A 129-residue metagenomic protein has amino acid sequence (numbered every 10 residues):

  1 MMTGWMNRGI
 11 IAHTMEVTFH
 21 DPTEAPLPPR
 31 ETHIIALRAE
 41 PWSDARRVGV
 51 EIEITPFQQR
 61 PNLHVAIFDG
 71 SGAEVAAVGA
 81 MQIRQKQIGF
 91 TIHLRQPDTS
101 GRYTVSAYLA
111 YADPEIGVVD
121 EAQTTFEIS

Functional and structural regions predicted by a protein language model:
T3-D44: Short, compositionally biased P/S/T/A/G/V-rich stretches that sit at domain boundaries
A36-Q58: Contiguous beta-strand segments within globular domains
R60, S100-T104: Extracellular Ig-like/FN3 beta-sandwich strand-entry sites
V65-D69, L109: Conserved aromatic beta-strand anchor motif in extracellular beta-sandwich/beta-rich domains
G70-Q85, A122-T124: Solvent-exposed serine/threonine-rich low-complexity stretches and specific carbohydrate-binding patches
R84-H93: Aromatic sugar-binding surface patches on proteins that engage polysaccharides or sugar-phosphate polymers
L94-D98: Short, flexible loop/turn segments at beta-strand junctions in immunoglobulin-like and fibronectin type III
T99, L109-A122: Short acidic/polar inter-strand loop motif in beta-rich domains
